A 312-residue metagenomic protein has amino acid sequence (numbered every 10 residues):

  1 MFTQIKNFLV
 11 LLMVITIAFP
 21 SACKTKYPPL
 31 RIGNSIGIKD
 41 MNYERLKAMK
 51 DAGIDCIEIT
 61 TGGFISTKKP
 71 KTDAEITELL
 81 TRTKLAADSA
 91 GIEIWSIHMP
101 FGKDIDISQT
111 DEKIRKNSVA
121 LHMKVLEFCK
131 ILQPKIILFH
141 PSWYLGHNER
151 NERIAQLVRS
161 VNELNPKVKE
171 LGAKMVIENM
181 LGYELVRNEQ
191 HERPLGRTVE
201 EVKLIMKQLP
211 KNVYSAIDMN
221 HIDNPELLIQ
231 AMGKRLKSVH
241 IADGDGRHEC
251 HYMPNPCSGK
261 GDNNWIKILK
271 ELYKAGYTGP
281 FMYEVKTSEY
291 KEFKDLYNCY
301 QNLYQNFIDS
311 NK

Functional and structural regions predicted by a protein language model:
F2, K24-R31, K39-D55, K116 (+5 more regions): Histidine-acidic metal/acid-base catalytic patches
F2-I5, A22-I131, K135, N151 (+3 more regions): N-terminal pre-domain/capping segments
M13, I17-A18: Hydrophobic core
D40, G63-I65, F101-I105, W143-L145 (+4 more regions): Feature marks short, surface-exposed loop/turn motifs that line or immediately flank catalytic pockets and channel
T60, H98-P100, H140, A242 (+1 more regions): Conserved residues at the C-terminal ends of beta-strands
I65-A74, L185-L195, M253-N255: Short, flexible/disordered intra-domain loops and linkers
I76-S89, S160-E170, A231, K267-E271: Catalytic-core regions built around general acid/base machinery
D88-A90, I105-Y214: Active-site acidic/histidine proton-transfer and metal-coordination neighborhood in alpha/beta enzyme cores
